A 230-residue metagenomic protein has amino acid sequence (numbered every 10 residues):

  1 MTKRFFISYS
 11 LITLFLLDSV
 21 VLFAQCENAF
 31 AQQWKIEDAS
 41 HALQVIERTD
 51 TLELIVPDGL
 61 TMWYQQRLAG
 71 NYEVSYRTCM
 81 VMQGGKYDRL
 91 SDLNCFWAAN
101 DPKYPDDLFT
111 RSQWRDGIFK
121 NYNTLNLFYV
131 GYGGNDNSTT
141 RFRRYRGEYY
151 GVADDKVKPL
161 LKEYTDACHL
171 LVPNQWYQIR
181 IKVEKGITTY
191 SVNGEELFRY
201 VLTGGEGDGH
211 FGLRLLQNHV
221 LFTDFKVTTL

Functional and structural regions predicted by a protein language model:
M1-S10: Bacterial N-terminal signal peptides that target proteins for export
Y9-V21: Bacterial N-terminal signal peptides
L22-L230: Extracellular glycan-recognition regions
